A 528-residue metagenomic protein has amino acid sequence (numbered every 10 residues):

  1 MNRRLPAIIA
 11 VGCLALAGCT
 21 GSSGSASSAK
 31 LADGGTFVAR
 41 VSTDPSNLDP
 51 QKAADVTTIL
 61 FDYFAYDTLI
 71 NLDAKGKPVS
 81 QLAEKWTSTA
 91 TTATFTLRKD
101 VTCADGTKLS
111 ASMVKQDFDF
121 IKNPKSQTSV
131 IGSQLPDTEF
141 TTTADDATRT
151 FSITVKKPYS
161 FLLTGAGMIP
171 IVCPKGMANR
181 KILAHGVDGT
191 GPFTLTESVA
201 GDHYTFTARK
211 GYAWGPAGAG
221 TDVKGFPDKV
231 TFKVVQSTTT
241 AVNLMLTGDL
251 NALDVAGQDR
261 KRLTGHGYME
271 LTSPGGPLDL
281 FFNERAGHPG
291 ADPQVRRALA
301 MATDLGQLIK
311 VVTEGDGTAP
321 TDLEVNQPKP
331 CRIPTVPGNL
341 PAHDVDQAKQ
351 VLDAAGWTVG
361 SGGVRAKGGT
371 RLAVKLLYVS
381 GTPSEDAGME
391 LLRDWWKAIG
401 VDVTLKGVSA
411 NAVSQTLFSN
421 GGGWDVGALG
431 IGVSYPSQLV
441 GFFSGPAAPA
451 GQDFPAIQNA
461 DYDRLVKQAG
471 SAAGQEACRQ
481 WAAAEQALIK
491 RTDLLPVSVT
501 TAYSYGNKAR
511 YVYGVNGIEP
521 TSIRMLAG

Functional and structural regions predicted by a protein language model:
R40-A90, D119, D188: N-terminal lobe/hinge region of extracytoplasmic solute-binding protein
E84-Q127, T150-S152, P289-A291: Aromatic- and charge-enriched surface segment that lines or borders ligand/interaction sites
T87, V130-G176, P192, T196-V199: Surface-exposed binding/hinge segments that line and control ligand-binding clefts or catalytic entry sites
T91, I309, D402-Q415, G441-K508 (+1 more regions): Extracytoplasmic/peripheral linker and loop segments enriched in polar/acidic and small residues with frequent Thr/Pro
A166-G225, K229, V345-D346, Q350: Gly/Pro-rich hinge or "lid" segments in bacterial periplasmic/extracellular proteins
Y212-L263, G275, D402: Ligand-site clamp/hinge motif
A319-S361, S380-E385: Structural transition elements
S504-G528: Long beta-strand-rich cores associated with HINT superfamily self-processing modules
